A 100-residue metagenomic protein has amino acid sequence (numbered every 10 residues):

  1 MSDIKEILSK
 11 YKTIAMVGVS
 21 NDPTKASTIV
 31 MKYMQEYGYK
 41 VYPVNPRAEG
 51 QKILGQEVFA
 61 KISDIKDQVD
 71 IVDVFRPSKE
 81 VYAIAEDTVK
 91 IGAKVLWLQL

Functional and structural regions predicted by a protein language model:
S2-D67, R76, Y82-L100: Structural/interface elements that position substrates and couple domains in central-metabolism enzymes
